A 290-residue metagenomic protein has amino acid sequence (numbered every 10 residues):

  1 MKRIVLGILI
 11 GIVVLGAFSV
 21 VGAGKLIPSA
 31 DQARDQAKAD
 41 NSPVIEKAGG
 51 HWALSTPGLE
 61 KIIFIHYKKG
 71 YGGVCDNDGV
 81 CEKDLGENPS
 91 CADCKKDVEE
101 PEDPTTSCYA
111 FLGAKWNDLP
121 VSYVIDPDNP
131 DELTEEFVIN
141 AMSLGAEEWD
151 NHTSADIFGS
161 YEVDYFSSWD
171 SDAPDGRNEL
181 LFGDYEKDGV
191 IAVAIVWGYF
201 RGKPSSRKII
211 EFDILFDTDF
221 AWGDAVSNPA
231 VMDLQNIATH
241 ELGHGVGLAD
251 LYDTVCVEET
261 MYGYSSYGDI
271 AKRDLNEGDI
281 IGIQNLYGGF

Functional and structural regions predicted by a protein language model:
M1-I4: Positively charged n-region of N-terminal signal peptides that target proteins for export
I8-A17: Bacterial N-terminal signal peptides
A23-D76, K95-E135, V190-S206: Disordered inhibitory propeptide/activation segment of secreted metzincin zinc metalloprotease zymogens, centered on
N77-E82: Acidic, glycine-anchored loop motifs typical of Ca2+
G86-D97: Short, disulfide-bonded extracellular cysteine-rich repeat modules
S122-V124, L215, T260-Y262: Soluble periplasmic/extracytoplasmic beta-strand elements of cell-envelope proteins
V138-G245, A249-Y252: Metzincin-family zinc-dependent endopeptidase catalytic domain
A230-N285: The catalytic-center signature of Zn2+-dependent metalloproteases
